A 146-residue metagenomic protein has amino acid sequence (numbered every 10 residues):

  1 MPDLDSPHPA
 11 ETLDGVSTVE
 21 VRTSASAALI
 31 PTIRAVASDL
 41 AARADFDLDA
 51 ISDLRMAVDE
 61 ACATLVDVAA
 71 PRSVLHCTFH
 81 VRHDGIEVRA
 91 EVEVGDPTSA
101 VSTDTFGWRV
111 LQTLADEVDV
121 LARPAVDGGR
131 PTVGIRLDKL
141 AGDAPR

Functional and structural regions predicted by a protein language model:
M1-M56, P145-R146: Bergerat-fold GHKL ATPase/HATPase_c domain
P2-E20, T64-R146: Conserved beta-strand-loop-beta-strand hairpin that lines the nucleotide-binding pocket of ATP/GTP-utilizing enzymes
L48-P71: Conserved ATP-binding N-box helix of the HATPase_c
